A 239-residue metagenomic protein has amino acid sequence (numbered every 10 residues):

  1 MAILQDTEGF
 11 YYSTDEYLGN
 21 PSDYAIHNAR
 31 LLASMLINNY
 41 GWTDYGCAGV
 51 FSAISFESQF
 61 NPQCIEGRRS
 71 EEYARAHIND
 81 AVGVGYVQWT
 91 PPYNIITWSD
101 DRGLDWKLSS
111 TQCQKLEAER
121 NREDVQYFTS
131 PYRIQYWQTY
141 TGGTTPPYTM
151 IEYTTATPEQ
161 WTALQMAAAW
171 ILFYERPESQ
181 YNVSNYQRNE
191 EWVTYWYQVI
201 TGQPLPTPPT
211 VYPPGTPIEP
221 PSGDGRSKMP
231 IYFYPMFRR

Functional and structural regions predicted by a protein language model:
M1, Y212-R239: Enriched but not universal
A2, T149, Y153-A156, Q160-P213: Active-site or metal-binding loop neighborhoods of secreted/extracellular toxin and effector enzymes
L4-M35, N39, S55-T162: Peptidoglycan-targeting cell-wall enzymes and recognition modules
R30, A163-A168, M229-M236: Extended low-polarity, hydrophobic cluster-rich segments
W42-A48, L205-P208: Short, surface-exposed acidic
D44-N61, L116, A169-I171: Short, functionally critical alpha-helical segments immediately adjacent to catalytic or ligand/cofactor-binding
Y136-T139, P204, P220, M229: Intrinsic disorder/low-complexity segments enriched in polar/small residues
